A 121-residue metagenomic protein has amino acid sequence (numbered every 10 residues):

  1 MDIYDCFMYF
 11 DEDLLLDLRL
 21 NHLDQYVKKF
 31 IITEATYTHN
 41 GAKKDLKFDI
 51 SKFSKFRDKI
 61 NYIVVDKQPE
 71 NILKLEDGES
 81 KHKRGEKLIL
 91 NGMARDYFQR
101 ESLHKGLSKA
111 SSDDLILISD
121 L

Functional and structural regions predicted by a protein language model:
M1, K28, S111-L115: Short coil/turn segments at beta-strand junctions that form active-site/ligand-binding loops
M1-Q25: N-proximal low-complexity "stem/linker" segments adjacent to membrane-targeting elements
I3, D24-T38, R57-N61: Short loop->beta transition adjacent to catalytic acidic/histidine clusters or analogous donor-positioning motifs
D5-D11, T33-E34, I118-L121: Short His-Asn-centered micro-motif
Y37-I118: Active-site-proximal specificity loops/subdomain of glycosyltransferases
